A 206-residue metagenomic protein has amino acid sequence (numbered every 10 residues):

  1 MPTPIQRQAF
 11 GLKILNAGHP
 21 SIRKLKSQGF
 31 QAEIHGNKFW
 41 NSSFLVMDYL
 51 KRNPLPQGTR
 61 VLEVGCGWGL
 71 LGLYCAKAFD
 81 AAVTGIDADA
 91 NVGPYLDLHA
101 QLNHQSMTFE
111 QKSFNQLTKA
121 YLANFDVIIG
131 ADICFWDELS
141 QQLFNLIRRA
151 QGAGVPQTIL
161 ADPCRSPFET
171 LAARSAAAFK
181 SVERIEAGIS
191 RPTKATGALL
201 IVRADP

Functional and structural regions predicted by a protein language model:
M1-P206: S-adenosylmethionine-dependent methyltransferases
